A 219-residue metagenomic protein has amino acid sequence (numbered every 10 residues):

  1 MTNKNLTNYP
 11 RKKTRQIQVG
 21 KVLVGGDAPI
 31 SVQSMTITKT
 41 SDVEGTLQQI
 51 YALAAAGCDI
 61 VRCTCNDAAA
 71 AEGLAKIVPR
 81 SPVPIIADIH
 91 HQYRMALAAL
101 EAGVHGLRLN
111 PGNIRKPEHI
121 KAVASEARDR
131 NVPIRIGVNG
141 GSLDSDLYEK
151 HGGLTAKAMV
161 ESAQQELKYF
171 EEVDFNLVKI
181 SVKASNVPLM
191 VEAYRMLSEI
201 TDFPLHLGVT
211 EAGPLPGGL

Functional and structural regions predicted by a protein language model:
M1-M35, R128: N-terminal amphipathic alpha-helix/helix-capping segment at the start of soluble metabolic enzymes
V19, G26-G45, T64-N66, V83-H91 (+2 more regions): Active-site mouth loops of central-metabolism enzymes
I30-T36, D59-C63, I85-I89, L107-L109 (+3 more regions): Hydrophobic faces of well-ordered beta-strands that scaffold small-molecule active sites in alpha/beta enzyme cores
M35-V43, A54-S81, R108-P117, L177-V187: Glycine-rich, proline-tolerant flexible connector loops at the mouths of alpha/beta enzymes
K39, M95, N113-I114, G140-Y148: Conserved radical SAM core fold
A68-I89, A122-I134, Q165, Y194-L207: Alpha-helix-loop-beta-strand connector modules within alpha/beta enzyme cores
R94-R135: Hydrophobic or amphipathic alpha-helical targeting/insertion segments
N139-S142, L147-L219: Catalytic alpha/beta core domains of metabolic enzymes, predominantly
